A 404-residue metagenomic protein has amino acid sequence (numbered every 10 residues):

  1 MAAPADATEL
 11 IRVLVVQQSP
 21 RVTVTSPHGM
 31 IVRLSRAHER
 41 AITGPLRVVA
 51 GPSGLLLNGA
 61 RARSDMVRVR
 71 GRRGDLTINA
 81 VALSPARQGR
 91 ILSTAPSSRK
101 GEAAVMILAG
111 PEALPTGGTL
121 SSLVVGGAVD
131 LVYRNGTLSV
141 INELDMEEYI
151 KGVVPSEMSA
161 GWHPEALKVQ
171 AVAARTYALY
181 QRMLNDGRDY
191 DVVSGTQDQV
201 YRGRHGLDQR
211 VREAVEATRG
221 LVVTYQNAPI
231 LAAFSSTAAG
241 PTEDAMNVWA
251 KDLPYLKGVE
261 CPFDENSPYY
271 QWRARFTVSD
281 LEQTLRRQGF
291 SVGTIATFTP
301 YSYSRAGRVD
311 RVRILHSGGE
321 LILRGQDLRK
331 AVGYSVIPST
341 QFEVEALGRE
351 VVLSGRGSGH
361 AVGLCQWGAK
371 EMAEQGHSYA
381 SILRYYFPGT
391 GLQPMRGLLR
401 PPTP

Functional and structural regions predicted by a protein language model:
M1-P404: Conserved, single-site charged/polar hotspot
